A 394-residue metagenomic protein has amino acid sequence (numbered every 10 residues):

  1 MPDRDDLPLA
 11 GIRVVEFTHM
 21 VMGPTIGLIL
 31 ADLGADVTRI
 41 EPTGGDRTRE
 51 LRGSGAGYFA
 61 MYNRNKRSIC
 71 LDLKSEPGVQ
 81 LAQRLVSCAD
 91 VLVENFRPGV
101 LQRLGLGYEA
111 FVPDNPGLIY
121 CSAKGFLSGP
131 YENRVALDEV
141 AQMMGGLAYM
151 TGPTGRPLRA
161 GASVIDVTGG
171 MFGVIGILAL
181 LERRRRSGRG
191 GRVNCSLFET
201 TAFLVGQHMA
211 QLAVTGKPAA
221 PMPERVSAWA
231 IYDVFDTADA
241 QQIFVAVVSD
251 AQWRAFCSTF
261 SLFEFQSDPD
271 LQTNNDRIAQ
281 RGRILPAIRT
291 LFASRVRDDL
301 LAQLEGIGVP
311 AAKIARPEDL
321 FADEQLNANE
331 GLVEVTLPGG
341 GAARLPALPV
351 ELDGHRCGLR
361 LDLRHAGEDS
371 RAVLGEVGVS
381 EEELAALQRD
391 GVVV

Functional and structural regions predicted by a protein language model:
M1-R189, T336, H365, R371-V394: N-terminal helix-loop segment corresponding to the beta1-alpha1 unit of nucleotide/adenylate-binding folds
G44, G125-L127, L197-A202, D239-Q241 (+2 more regions): Glycine-rich beta-alpha junction loops
T154-A162, R185-T201, A220-S227, P269-Q272: Conserved Rossmann-fold dehydrogenase catalytic segment
S163-L178, L197-V205, V248, Q252: Mid-domain beta-loop-alpha active-site segment that forms a flexible, acidic cofactor/metal-binding surface
G170-G191, F203-T215, S258-E264: Oxidoreductase and adenylate-handling cofactor-binding alpha/beta cores
M222-S227, D233-V234, V245, G340-A343 (+1 more regions): Short Gly/Pro-enriched turn/cap motifs at secondary-structure boundaries
I231-I307, A311: Aromatic-enriched alpha-helical interface/lid elements that frame and gate functional surfaces
G306-R360: A glycine-rich dinucleotide-binding beta-alpha-beta segment and adjacent secondary-structure elements that constitute
